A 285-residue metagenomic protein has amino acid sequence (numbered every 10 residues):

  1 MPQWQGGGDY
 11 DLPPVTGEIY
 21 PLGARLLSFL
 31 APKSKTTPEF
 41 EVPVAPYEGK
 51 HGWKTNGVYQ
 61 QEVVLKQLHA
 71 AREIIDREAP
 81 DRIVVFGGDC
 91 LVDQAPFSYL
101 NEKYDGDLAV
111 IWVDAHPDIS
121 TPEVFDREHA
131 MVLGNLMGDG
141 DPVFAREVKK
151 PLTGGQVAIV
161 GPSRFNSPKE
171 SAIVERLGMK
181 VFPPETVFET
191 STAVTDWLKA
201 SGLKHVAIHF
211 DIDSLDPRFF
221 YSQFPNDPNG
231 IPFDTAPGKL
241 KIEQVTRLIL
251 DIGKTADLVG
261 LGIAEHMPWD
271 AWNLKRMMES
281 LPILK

Functional and structural regions predicted by a protein language model:
M1-V84, V92-D105, S171-K285: Catalytic cores of soluble, metal-dependent hydrolases
R82-R146, K150-L152, Q156: Active-site histidine-anchored catalytic micro-motif
G88, V113, V160, I208-I212: Active-site flanking residues adjacent to catalytic metal/cofactor-binding acidic residues
W112-A115, M137, I159-R164, P183-E185 (+1 more regions): Short, structured patches in soluble enzyme cores that scaffold and shape functional sites
H116, S163-F165, D211-L215: Short glycine-enriched loops at secondary-structure junctions
T121-V124, F144-E147, S167-V174, F219-Y221: A short secondary-structure junction signal
G140-D141, G161-N166, K239-V245: A general structural motif
E147-V181: Hydrophobic, aromatic-enriched interface-forming segments
